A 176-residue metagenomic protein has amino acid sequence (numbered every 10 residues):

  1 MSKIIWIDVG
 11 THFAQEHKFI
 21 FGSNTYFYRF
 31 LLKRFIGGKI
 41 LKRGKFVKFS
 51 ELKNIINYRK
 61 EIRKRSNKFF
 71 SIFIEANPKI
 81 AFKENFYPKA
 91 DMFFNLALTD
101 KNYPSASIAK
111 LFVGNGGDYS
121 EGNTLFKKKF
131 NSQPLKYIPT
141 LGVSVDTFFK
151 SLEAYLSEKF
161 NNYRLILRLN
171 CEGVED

Functional and structural regions predicted by a protein language model:
M1-D176: Phosphate/nucleotide-binding beta-alpha loop and adjacent structural elements of enzyme active sites
